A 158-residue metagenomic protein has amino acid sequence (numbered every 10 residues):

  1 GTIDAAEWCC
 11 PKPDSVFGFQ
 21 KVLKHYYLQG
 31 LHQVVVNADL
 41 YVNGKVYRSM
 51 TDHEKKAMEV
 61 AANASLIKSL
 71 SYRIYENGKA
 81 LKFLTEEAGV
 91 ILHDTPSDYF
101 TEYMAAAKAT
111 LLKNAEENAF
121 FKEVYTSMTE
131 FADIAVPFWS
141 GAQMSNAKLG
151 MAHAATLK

Functional and structural regions predicted by a protein language model:
G1-K158: N-terminal secretory/targeting leader peptides
